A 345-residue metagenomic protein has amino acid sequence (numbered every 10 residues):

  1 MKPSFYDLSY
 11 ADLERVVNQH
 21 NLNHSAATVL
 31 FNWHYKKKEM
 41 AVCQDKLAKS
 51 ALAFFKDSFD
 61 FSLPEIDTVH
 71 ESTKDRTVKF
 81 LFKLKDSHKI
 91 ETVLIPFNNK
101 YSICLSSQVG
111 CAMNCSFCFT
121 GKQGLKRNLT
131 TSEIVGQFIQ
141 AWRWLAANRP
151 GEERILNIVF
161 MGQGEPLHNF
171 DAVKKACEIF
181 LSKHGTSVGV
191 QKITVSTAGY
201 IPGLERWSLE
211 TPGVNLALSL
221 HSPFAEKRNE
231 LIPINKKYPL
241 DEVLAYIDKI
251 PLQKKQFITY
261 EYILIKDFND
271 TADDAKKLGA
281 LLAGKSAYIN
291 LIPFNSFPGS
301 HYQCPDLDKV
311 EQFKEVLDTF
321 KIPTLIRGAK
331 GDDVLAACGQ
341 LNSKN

Functional and structural regions predicted by a protein language model:
M1-I90, P150, D248-F257, Y262-N345: Auxiliary Fe-S-binding modules of radical SAM enzymes
Y10, A112, Y200-P202, A225 (+1 more regions): Alpha-helix N-cap/helix-start and coil->helix boundary motif
S72-T73, S106-S107, S196, S219: Short linear Ser/Thr-Pro motifs
V78, I90, Y101-L105, M113 (+1 more regions): Generic beta-strand structural signal
D86-I95, N99-K100: P-loop NTP-binding catalytic core
P96-W142: Canonical Radical SAM [4Fe-4S] cluster-binding loop centered on the CxxxCxxC motif and its immediate flanking residues
R143-I322: Conserved AdoMet/S-adenosylmethionine-binding subsite of the radical SAM
